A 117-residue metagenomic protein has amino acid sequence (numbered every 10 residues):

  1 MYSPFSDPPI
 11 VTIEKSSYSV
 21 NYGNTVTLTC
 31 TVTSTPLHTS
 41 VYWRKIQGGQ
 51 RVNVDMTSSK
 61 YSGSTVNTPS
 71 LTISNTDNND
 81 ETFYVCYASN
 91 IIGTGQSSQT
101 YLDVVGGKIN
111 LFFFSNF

Functional and structural regions predicted by a protein language model:
M1-S6, V85-K108: Extracellular/luminal immunoglobulin-like beta-sandwich modules
S6-V11, K15-S16, P36, G106-I109: Proline-centered linker/hinge motifs at extracellular inter-domain junctions
K15-N21, V32, S115: Short beta-strand segments of immunoglobulin-like
S17-Y18, S58-I92: Extracellular beta-strand/loop-rich beta-sandwich domains predominantly from IgSF
T25, H38, N79-F83: Extracellular Ig-like/FN3 beta-sandwich strand-entry sites
C30, W43-K45, C86: Core motif of extracellular immunoglobulin-like domains
S34, Q47, A88-I92: Surface-exposed loop/turn motifs at beta-strand-loop junctions within extracellular Ig-like and Fibronectin type III
T35-R44: Solvent-exposed loop segments of extracellular immunoglobulin-like
